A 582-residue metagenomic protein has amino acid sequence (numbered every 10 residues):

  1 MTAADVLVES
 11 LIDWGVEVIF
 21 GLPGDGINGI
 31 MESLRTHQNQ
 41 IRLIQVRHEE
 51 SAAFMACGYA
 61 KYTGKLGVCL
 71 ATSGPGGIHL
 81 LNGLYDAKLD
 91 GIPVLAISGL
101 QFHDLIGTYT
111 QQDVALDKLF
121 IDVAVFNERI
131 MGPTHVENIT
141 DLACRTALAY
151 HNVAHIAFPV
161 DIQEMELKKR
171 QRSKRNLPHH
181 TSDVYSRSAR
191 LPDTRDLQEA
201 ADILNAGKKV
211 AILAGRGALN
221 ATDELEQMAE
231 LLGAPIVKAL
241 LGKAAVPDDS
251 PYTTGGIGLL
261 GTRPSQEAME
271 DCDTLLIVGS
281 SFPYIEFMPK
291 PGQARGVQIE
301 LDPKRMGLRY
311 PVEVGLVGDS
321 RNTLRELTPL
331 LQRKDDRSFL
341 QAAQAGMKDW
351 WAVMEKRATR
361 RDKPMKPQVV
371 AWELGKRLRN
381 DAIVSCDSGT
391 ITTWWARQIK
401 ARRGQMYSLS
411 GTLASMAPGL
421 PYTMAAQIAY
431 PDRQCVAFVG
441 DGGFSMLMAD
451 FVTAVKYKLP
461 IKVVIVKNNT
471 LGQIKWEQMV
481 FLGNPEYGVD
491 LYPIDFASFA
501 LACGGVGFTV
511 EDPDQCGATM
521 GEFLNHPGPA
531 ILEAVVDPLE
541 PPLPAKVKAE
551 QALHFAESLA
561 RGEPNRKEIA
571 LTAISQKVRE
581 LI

Functional and structural regions predicted by a protein language model:
M1-R337, E373, R377-N380, P460-V463 (+4 more regions): N-terminal alpha/beta PP-like core and its mobile active-site loop of ThDP/TPP-dependent enzymes
A4-V8, I12, D25, I30-R35 (+2 more regions): Active-site diphosphate/adenylate-binding microenvironment
L7-I12, L447-D450, N469-G472: Glycine-rich phosphate/pyrophosphate-binding loop at beta-loop-alpha junctions
S33, A221-Q227, R397-R402, D450-T453 (+1 more regions): Short glycine/threonine-rich loop-to-helix capping motif typified by GTGT followed within a few residues by an Asp-Pro
H48, G107-Y109, R187-E199, I257-G261 (+5 more regions): A general structural motif
L105, Q112, K456-E550: Thiamine diphosphate
T134, R170, H180-D183, D202 (+4 more regions): Phosphate/pyrophosphate-binding active-site segments
P418, Y422-K462, V466: Catalytic phosphate/nucleotide-handling subdomain of diverse soluble enzymes
